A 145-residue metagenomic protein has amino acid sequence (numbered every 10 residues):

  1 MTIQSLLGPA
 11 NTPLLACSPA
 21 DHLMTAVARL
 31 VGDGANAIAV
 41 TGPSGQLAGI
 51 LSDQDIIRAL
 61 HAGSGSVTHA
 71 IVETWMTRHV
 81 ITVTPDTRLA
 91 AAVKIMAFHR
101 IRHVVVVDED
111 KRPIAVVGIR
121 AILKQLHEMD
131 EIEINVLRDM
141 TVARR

Functional and structural regions predicted by a protein language model:
M1-P13, S52-A97, P113, G118-R145: Tandem CBS (Bateman) regulatory domains
N11-I38, G45-L47, L51-G63: N-terminal first-folded block
A16-G34, T41, T82-R100, V107 (+1 more regions): The conserved cystathionine-beta-synthase
L30-D33, I38-Q54, M96, V104-A121: A glycine-centered beta-loop-beta connector
